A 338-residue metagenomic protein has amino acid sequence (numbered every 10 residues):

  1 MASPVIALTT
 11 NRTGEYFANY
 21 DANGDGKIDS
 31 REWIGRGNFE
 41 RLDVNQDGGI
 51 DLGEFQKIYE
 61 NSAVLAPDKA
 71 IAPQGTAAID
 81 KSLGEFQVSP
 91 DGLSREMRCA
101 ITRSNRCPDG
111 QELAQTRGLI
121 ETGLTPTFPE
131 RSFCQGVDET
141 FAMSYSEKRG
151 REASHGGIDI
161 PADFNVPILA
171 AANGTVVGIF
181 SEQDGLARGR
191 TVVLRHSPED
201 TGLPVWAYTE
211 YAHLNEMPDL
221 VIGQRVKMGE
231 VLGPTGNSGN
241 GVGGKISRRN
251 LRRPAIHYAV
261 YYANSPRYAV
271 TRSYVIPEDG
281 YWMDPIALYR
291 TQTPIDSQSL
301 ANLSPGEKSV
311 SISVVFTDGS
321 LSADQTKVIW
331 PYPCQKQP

Functional and structural regions predicted by a protein language model:
V5-N19, S30-N38, K57-S62: EF-hand Ca2+-binding helix-loop-helix modules
D21-D25, N45-D47: Acidic carboxylate motifs that coordinate Ca2+ or other divalent cations, activating on Asp/Glu
G49-K69: EF-hand and EF-hand-like Ca2+-sensor regions
A70-R190, S197-E199, M228, W282-P338: Surface-exposed, glycine-biased beta-strand/turn segments
D159-P161, P167-A170, V193-R195, T209-E210 (+2 more regions): Structural recognition of the beta-strand scaffold that forms the well-ordered cores of secreted hydrolase catalytic
A171-E216, G241-A255: Zn2+-dependent peptidoglycan hydrolase active-site motif and core
Q183, P218-V226: Acidic, glycine-anchored pre-beta loop/turn
R190-V193, Q224-L300, S304: Conserved, short, structured surface segments that act as functional micro-motifs
